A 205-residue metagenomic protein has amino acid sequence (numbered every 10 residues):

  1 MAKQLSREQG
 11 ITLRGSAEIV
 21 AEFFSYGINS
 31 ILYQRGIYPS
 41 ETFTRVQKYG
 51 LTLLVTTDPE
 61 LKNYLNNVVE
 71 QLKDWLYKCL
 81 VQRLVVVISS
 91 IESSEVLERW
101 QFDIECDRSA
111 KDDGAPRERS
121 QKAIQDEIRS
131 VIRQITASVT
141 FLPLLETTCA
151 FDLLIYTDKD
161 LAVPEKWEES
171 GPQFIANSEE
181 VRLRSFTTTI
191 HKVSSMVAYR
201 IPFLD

Functional and structural regions predicted by a protein language model:
M1-N63, Q71-D205: Long protein-protein interaction modules used by eukaryotic assembly/scaffold proteins
